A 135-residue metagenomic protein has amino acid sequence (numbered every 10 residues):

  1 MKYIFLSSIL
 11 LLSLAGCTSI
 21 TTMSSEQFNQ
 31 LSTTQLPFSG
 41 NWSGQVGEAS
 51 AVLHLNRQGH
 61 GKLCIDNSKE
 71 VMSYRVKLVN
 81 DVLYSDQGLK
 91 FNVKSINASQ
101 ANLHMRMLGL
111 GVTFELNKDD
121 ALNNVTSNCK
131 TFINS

Functional and structural regions predicted by a protein language model:
M1-I4: Positively charged n-region of N-terminal signal peptides that target proteins for export
L6-L10: Hydrophobic helical h-region of N-terminal Sec-dependent signal peptides in bacterial secretory/periplasmic proteins
L11, Q58, L122-N123: Processing junctions and N-termini across compartments
S13-G16: C-terminal motif of bacterial Sec signal peptides marking the signal peptidase cleavage site
I20-Q30, G44-E48, V52, Y84-S135: Beta-sheet ligand-binding and adhesion/scaffold domains
Q35: Anionic N-terminal interaction surfaces
F38-N41: A glycine-anchored, Pro-Gly-centered beta-turn/N-cap motif
G44-V82: N-terminal glycine/threonine-rich, aromatic-flanked beta-hairpin/loop signature
